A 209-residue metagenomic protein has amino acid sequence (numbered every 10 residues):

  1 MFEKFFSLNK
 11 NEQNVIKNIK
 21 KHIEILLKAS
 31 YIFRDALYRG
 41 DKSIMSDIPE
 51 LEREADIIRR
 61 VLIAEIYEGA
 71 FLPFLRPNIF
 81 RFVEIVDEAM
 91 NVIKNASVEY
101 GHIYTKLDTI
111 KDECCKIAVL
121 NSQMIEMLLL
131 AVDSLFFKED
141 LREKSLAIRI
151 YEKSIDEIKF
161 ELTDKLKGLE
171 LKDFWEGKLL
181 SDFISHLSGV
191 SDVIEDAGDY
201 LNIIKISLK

Functional and structural regions predicted by a protein language model:
M1-K209: Cytosolic, long alpha-helical scaffolding segments
